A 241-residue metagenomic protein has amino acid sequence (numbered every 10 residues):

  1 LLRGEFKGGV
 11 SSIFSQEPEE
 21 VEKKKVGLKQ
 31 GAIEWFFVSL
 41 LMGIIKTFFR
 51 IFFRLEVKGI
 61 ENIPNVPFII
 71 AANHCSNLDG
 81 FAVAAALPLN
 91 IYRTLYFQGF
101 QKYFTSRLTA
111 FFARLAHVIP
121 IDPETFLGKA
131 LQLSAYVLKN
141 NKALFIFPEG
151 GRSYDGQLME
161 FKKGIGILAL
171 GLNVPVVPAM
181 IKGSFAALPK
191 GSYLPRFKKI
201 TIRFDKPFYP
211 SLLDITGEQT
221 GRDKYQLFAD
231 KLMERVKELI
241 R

Functional and structural regions predicted by a protein language model:
L2-F36, K129-R241: Non-catalytic C-terminal accessory region of glycerolipid acyltransferases and related lyso-lipid remodeling enzymes
G9-N62, A82, R107-A116: A transmembrane-helix-recognition feature enriched in membrane-embedded lipid enzymes and envelope glyco-/phospholipid
I45-I51, P120-E124, D155: Short, flexible loop segments at the rims of nucleotide/cofactor-binding pockets, characterized by
F48-R50, N90, A113, V137 (+1 more regions): A generic structural signal for well-ordered alpha-helical segments
F52-E56, T125-L131: Glycine-rich, highly charged phosphate/nucleotide-binding loops
F53, R93, K198-I200: Residue-level signal for beta-strand positions within conserved beta-sheet cores that form or flank
G59, G99-F100, H117, F147-E149 (+1 more regions): A secondary-structure boundary/capping signal
P64-T125: Catalytic core of membrane glycerolipid acyltransferases/transacylases, capturing the structured, soluble-facing
